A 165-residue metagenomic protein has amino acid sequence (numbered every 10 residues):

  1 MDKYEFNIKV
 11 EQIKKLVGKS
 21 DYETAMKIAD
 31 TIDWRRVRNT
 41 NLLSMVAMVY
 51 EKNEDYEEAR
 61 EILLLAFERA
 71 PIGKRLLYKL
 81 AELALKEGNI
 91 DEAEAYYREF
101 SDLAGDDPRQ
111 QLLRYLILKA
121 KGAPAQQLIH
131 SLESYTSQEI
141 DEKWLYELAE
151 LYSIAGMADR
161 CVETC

Functional and structural regions predicted by a protein language model:
M1-I8, T31-R38, E133-E139: TPR-adjacent "capping" and linker segments in tetratricopeptide-repeat scaffold/adaptor proteins
E5-R35, K52, E147: Alpha-helical segment of the N-proximal tetratricopeptide repeat
L16, Y50, A84, L118-K119 (+1 more regions): Residue at a conserved register position within TPR or TPR-like alpha-solenoid repeats
S20, E54, G88, G122-A123 (+1 more regions): Residue-level detector of the short coil/turn that links helix A to helix B within each tetratricopeptide repeat
T24-I32, E58-A66, I90-D102, P124-S137 (+1 more regions): Alpha-helical repeat scaffolds
V37, P71, G105, E139-I140: Short coil turns that delineate tetratricopeptide repeat
M45, K79, L113-L116, E147: Canonical tetratricopeptide repeat
